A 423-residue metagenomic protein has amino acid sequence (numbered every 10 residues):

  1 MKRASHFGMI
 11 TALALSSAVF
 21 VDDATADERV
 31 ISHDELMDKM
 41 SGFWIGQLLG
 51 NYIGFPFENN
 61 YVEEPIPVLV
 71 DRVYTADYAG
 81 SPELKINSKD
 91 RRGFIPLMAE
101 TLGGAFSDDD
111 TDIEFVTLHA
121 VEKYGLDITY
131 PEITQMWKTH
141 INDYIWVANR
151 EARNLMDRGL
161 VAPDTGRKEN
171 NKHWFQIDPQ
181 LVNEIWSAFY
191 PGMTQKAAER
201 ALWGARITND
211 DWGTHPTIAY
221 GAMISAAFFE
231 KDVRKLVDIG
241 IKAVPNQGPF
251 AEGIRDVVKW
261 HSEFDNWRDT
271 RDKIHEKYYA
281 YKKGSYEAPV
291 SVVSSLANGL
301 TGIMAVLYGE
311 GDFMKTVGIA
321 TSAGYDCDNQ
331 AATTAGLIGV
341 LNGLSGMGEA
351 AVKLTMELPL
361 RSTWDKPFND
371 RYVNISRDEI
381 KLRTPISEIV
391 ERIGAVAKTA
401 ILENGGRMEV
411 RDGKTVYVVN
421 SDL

Functional and structural regions predicted by a protein language model:
M1-M9: Bacterial N-terminal signal peptides that target proteins for export
G8-A18: Bacterial N-terminal signal peptides
V21-A26: Boundary at the C-terminal end of the N-terminal hydrophobic targeting segment
E28-I31, L155-W174, N183-T194, L202-T208 (+2 more regions): Accessory "access/gating" subregions that flank catalytic or transport cores
I45, L102-D210, T214-T217, F229: Active-site cavity-forming subdomains of large catalytic enzyme subunits
L49, I53, N60-A76, N209-W212 (+3 more regions): Catalytic phosphate/nucleotide-handling subdomain of diverse soluble enzymes
F55-M98, T111-I113, T134, Y144-W146: Active-site-surrounding "flap" and adjacent substrate/cofactor-binding loops of secreted or lumenal enzymes, prototyped
A251-I254, V258-A288, L344-L423: Acidic, carboxylate-rich catalytic segments that either coordinate divalent cations
